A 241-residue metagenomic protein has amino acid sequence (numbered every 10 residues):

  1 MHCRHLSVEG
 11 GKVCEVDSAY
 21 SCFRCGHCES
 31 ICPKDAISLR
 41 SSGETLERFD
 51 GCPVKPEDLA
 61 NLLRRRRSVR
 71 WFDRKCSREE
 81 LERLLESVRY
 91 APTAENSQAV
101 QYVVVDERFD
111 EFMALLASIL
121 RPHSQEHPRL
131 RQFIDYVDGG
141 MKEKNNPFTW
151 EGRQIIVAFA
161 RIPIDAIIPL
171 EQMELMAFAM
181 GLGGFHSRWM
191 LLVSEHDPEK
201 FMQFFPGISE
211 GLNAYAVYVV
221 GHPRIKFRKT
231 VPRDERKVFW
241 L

Functional and structural regions predicted by a protein language model:
M1-L241: Acidic, surface-exposed loops and disordered segments
